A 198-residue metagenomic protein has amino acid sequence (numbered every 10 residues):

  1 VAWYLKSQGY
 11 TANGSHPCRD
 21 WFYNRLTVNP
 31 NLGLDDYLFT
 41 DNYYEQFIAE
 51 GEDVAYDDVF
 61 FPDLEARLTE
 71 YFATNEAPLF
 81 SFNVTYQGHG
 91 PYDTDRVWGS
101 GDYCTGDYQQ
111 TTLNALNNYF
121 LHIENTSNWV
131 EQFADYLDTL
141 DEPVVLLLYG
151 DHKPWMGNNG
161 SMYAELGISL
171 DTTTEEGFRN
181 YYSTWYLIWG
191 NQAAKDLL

Functional and structural regions predicted by a protein language model:
V1-L198: Solvent-exposed soluble domains appended to multi-pass membrane proteins
